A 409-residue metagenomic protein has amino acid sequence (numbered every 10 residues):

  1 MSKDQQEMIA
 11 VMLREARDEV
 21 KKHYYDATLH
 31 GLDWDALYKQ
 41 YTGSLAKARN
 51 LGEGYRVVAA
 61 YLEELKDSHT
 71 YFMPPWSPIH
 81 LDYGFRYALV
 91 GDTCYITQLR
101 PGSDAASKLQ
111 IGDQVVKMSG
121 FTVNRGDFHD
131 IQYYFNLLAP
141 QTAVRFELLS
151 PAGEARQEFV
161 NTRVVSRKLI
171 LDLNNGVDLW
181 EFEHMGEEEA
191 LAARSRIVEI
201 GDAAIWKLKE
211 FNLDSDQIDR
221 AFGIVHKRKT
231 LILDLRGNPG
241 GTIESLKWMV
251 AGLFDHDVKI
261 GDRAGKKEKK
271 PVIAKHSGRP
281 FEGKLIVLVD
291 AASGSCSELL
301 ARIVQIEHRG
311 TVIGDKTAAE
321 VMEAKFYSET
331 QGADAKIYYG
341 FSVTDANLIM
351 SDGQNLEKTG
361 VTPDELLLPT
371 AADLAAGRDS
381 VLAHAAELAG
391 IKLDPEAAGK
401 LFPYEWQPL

Functional and structural regions predicted by a protein language model:
K3-L29: Mature N-terminal segment immediately following signal peptide/propeptide cleavage in secreted/periplasmic
M8-L13, V20, L37, Y41 (+9 more regions): Stable alpha-helical elements in mature extracytoplasmic
V20-T28, Y41, L45-G52, L62-H69 (+11 more regions): Sec/Tat-exported extracytoplasmic proteins
T28-C94, A143, P151-R196, L393-L409: Extended, small/polar residue-biased N-terminal targeting/export presequences and adjacent propeptide/linker tracts
S77-H129, L213: PDZ/PDZ-like domain segments forming the peptide/carboxylate-binding groove, activating on the N-terminal beta-strands
A105-H129, I232-D234, V304-E307, V312-G314 (+2 more regions): Conserved PDZ fold ligand-binding element
Q141-D334: Cleft-lining beta-strand/loop regions that shape enzyme active-site pockets
D364-E405: Low-complexity, Gly/Ser/Thr/Pro-rich intrinsically disordered linker/tail segments
